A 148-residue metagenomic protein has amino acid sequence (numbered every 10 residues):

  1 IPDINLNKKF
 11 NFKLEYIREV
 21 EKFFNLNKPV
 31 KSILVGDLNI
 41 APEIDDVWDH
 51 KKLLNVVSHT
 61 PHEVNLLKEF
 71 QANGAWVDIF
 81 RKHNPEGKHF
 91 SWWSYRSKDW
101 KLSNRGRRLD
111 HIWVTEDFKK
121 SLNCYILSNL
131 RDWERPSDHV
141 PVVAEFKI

Functional and structural regions predicted by a protein language model:
I1-I148: Active-site regions of metal-assisted phosphoester/phosphodiester hydrolases, unifying DNase/endonuclease modules
